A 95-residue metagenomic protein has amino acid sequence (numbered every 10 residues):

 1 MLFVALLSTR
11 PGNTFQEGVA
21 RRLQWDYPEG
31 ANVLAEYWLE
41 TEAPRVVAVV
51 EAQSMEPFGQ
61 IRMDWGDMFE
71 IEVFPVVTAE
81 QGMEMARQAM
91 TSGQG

Functional and structural regions predicted by a protein language model:
M1-G95: Conserved, structured core segments of small domains
